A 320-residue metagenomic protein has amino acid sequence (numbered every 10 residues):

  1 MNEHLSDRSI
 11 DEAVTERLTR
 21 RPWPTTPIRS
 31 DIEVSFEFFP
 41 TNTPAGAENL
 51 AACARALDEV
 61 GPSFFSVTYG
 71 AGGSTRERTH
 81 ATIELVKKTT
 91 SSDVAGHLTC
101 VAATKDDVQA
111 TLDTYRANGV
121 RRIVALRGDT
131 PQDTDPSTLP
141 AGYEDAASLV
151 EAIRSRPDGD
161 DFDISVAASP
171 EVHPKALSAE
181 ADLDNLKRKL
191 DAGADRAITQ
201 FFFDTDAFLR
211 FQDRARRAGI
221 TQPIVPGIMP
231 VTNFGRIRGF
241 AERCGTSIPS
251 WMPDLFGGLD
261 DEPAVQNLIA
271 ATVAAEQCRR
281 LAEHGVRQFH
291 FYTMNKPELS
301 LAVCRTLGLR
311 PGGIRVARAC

Functional and structural regions predicted by a protein language model:
H4-V67: Conserved N-terminal beta1-alpha1 strand-loop-helix module at the mouth
L5, I10-P24, A141-D161, S165-S169 (+4 more regions): Active-site pocket-lining/capping segments in soluble small-molecule metabolic enzymes
E33-N49, V94-D106, D163-A181, G258-T272: Active-site mouth loops of central-metabolism enzymes
E37, F65, Y115, K189 (+3 more regions): Conserved, mostly hydrophobic/aromatic
F38-T41, T68-G72, H97-A103, G128-D129 (+4 more regions): Active-site beta-loop-alpha junctions enriched in small/polar residues
P44-L57, T79, K105-L112, L177-R188 (+1 more regions): Short, acidic/polar
G46-A47, G73-L85, T104-A110, T130-I153 (+4 more regions): Active-site-adjacent beta->alpha loops and helix N-cap segments on the catalytic face of soluble alpha/beta enzymes
S66, V124-A125, I198, H290: Conserved beta-strand positions in the central sheet of alpha/beta enzyme cores
